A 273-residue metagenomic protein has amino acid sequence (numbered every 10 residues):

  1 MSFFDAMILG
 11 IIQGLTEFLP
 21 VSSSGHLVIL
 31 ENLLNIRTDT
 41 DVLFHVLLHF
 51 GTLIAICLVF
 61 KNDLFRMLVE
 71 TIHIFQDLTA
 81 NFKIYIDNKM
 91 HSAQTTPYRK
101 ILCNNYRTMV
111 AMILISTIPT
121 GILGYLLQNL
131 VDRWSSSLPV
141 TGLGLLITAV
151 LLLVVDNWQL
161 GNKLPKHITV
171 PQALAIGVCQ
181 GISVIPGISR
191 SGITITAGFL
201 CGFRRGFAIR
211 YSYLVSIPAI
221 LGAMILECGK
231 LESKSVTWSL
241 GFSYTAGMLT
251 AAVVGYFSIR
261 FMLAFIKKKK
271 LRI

Functional and structural regions predicted by a protein language model:
M1-I273: Multi-pass membrane proteins that catalyze or facilitate reactions on polyprenyl-/lipid-phosphate substrates and their
